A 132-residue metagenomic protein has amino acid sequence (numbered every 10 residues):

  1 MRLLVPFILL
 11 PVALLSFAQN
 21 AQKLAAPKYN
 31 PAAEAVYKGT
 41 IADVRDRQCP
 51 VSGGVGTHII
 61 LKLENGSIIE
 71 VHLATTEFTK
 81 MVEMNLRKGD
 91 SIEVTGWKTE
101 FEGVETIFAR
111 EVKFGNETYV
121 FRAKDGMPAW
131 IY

Functional and structural regions predicted by a protein language model:
M1-V5: Positively charged n-region of N-terminal signal peptides that target proteins for export
Q19-V36: Short boundary/loop segments of OB/S1/cold-shock single-stranded nucleic-acid-binding domains
A32-A33, K80-N85, F101: Short, surface-exposed secondary-structure edge patches
A33-G53: Structural detector for short beta-strands of small beta-barrel domains
S52-L73: OB-fold (S1/OB) nucleic-acid-binding surfaces
F78-V94: Short nucleic-acid-contacting surface segments enriched for D/E, G, S/T with interspersed K/R
T99-M127: OB-fold/S1-family single-stranded nucleic acid-binding modules
